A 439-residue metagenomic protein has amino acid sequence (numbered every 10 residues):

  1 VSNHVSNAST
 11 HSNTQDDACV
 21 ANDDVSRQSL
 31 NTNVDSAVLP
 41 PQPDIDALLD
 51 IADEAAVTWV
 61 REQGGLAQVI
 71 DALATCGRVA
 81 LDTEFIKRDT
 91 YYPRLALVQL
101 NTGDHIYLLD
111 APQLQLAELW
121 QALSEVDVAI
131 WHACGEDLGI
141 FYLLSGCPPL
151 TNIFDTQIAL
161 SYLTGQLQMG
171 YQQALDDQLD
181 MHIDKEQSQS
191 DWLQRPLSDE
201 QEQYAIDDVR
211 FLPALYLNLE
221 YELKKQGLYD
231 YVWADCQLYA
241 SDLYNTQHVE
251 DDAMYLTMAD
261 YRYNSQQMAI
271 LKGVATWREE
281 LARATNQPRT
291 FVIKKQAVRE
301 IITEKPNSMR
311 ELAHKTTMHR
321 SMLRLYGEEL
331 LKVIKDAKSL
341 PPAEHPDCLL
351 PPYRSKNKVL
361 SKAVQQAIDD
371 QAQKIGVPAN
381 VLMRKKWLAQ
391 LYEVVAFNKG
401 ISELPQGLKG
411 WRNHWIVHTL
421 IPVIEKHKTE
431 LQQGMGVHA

Functional and structural regions predicted by a protein language model:
S2-V5, D16-C19, D23-V79, T83: N-terminal accessory regions of nucleic-acid-interacting proteins
H4, D199, L219-A439: Accessory DNA-binding and partner-docking regions appended to nucleic-acid-acting proteins, especially the terminal
E54-A55, A74-R78, L95-L97, D127-C134 (+7 more regions): Short, mixed-charge, low-aromatic patches
T58-A67, A74-L81, F85-E222: Conserved DEDDh/DEDDy metal-dependent 3′-5′ exonuclease domain
Q68, E118, E136, G170 (+4 more regions): Short Gly/charged-rich anion-binding patches and loops
